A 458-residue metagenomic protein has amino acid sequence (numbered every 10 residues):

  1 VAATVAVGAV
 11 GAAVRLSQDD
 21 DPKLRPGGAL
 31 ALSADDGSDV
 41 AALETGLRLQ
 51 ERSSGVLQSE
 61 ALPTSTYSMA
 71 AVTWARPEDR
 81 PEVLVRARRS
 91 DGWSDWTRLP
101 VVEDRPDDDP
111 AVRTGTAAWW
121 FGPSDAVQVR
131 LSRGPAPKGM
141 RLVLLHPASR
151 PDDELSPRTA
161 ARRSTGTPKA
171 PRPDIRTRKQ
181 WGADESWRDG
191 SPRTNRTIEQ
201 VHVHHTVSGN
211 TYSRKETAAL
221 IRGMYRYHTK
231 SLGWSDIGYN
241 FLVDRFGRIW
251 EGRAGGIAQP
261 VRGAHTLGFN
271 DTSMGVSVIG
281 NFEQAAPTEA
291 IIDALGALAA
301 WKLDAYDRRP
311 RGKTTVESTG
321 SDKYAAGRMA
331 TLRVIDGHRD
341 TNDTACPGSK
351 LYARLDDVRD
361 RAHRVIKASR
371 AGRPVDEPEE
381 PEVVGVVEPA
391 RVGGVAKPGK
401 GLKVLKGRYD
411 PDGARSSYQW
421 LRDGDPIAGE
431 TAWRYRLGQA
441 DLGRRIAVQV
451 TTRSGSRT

Functional and structural regions predicted by a protein language model:
V1-A2: N-terminal export leaders
G8-A13, Q58-T66, E82-L84, R89 (+1 more regions): Beta-sandwich interaction modules
A9-A42, R370: C-terminal region of N-terminal signal peptides and the immediate post-cleavage residues of exported proteins
A9-Q18, P135, G139-T206, G238 (+1 more regions): Basic/polar, cationic surfaces and motifs that engage anionic cell-wall and phosphate/carboxylate ligands
T64-A70, R80, I198: Extended extracellular/luminal ectodomain segments enriched in beta-structured repeat modules
A75-R80, S124, G134-P135, Y409-R415: Short proline/glycine-enriched turn/loop motifs at strand-loop junctions of beta-rich domains
W187, N195-S231: Active-site acidic/histidine clusters and adjacent loop/turn architecture that either coordinate catalytic ions
D376-T458: Ser/Thr/Pro/Gly-rich low-complexity disordered regions
